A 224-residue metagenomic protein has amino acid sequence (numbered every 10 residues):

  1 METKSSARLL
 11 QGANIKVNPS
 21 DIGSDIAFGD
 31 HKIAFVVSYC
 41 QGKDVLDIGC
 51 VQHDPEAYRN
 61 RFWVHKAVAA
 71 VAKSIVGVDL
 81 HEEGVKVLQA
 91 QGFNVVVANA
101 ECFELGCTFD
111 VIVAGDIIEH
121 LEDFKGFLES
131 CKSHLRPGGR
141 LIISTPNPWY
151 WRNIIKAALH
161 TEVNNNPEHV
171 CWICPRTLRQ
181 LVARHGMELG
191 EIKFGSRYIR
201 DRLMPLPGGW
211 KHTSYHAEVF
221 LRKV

Functional and structural regions predicted by a protein language model:
E2-D30, Y58, V87, E101 (+1 more regions): S-adenosyl-L-methionine-dependent methyltransferase catalytic module, highlighting the catalytic core
V36, V68, C131: Class I S-adenosylmethionine-dependent transferase superfamily signal
K43-N60: Conserved class I S-adenosyl-L-methionine
V68, S74-V76: Short beta-strand element of Class I
H81: Conserved SAM/SAH-binding beta-strand->alpha-helix loop
Q91-F103: Conserved SAM-binding strand-loop segment of SAM-dependent methyltransferases
E101-I112: A short acidic, Gly/Pro-enriched loop at the edge of an enzyme's catalytic core that lines a small-molecule cofactor
V111-E122: A short SAM/SAH-binding and catalytic strip from SAM-dependent methyltransferases
